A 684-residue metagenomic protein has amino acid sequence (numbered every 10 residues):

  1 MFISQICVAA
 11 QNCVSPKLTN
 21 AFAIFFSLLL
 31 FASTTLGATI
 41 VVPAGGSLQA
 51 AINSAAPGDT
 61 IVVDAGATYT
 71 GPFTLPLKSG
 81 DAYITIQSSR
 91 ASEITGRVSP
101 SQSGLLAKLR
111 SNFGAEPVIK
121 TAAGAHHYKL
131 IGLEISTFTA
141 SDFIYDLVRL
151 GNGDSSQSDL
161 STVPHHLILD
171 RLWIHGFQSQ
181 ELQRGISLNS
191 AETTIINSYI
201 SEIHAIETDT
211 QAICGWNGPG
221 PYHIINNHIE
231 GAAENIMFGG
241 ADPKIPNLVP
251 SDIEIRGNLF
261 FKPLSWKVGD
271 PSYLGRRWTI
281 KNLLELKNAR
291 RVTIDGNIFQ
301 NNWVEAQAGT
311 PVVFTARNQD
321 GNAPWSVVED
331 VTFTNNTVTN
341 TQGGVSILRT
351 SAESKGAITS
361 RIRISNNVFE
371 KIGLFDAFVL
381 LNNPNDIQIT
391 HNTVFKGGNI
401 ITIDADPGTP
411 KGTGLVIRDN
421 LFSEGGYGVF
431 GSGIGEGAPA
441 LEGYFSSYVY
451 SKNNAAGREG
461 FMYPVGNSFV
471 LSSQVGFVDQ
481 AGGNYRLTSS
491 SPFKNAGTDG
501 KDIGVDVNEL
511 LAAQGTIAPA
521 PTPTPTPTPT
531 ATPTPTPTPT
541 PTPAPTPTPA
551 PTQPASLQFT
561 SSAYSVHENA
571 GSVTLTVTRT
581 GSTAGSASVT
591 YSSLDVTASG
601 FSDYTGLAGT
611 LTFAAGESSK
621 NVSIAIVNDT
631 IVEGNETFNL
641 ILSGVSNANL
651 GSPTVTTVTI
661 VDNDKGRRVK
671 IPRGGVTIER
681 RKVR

Functional and structural regions predicted by a protein language model:
N20-T34: Bacterial N-terminal signal peptides
A38-T74, A115-V118, S491-N495, D502 (+1 more regions): Acidic Gly/Asp/Thr-rich repetitive segments characteristic of extracellular carbohydrate-active and adhesion proteins
P43, Y69-T70, P76-Y145, R171 (+2 more regions): Right-handed parallel beta-helix/beta-spiral solenoid domain characteristic of secreted/periplasmic
D59, Q102-G104, N112, T279 (+2 more regions): Acidic, glycine- and Ser/Thr-rich low-complexity intrinsically disordered tracts in extracellular/secreted proteins
G71-T74, V98, F113-I119, F138-V148 (+20 more regions): Short glycine/acidic-rich loop motifs that flank beta-strands on beta-rich extracellular proteins
Q87-S88, H126-T137, S161-G176, A191-H204 (+11 more regions): Right-handed parallel beta-helix
A520-T552: Ser/Thr-rich, Proline-interspersed low-complexity disordered segments
P549-R684: Short boundary segments that mark the start of a structured unit
